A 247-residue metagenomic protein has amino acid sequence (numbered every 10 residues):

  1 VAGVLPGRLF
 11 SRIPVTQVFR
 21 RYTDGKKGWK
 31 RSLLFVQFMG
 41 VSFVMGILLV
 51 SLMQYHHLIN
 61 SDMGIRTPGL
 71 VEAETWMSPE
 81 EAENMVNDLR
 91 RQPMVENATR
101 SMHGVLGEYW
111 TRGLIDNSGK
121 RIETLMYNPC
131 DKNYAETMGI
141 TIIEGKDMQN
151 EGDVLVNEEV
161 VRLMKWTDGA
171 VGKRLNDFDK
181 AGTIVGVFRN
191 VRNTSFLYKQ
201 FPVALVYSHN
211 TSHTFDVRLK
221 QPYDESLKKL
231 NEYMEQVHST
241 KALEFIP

Functional and structural regions predicted by a protein language model:
V1-W76: Alpha-helical transmembrane segments of integral membrane proteins
T23, H103, E159: Flexible loop residues that form catalytic and substrate-binding hotspots at small-molecule/glycan-binding clefts
M53-I122, Y127-N128: Membrane-proximal extracellular/periplasmic loop immediately following the first transmembrane helix
A73-M77, S118-T124, K146-E151, P202-S208 (+1 more regions): Short, contiguous acidic/charged loop-to-helix segments that flank catalytic cores in large enzymes
E80-E81, M85-T99, E158-E159, D177-P247: "Rare, low-scoring activations can occur in soluble or secreted enzymes where short amphipathic helices or signal
L106-T111, T167-G172, T211: A short, compositionally biased
T124-P202: Hydrophobic secondary-structure segments that place a key small or acidic residue at a functional site
